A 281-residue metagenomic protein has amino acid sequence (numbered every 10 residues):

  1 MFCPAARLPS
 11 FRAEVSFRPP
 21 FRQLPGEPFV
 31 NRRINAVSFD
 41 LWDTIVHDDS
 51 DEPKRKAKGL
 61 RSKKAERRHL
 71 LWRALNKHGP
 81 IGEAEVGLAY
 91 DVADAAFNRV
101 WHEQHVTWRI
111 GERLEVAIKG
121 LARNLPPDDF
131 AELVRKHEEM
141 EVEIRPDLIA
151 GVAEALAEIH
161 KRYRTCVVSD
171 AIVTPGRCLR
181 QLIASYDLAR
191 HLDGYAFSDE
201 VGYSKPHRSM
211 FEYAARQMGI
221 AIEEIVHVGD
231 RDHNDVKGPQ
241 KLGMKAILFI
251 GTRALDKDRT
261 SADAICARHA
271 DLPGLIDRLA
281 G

Functional and structural regions predicted by a protein language model:
F2-C3, R7-V37, R73, K77-A84 (+3 more regions): Asp-based, Mg2+/Mn2+-dependent phosphohydrolase catalytic module
N31-P53: Asp-based phosphoryl-transfer active-site loop
W42, K63-L71, L75, Y90-D94 (+5 more regions): Hydrophobic alpha-helical core bundles mediating ligand binding, dimerization, or RNAP-core interactions
D49-R99: Conserved phosphoryl-transfer catalytic core
E66-P80, W108-N124, D187: Helix-loop "lid/cap" segments that line or gate small-molecule binding pockets
N76-Y90, K119-V134, R190-L192, E223: Short, surface-exposed acidic
A95-R109: Short, electropositive alpha-helical surface patch
H105-E112, E139-C166: Short, acidic loop-to-helix structural element flanking the phosphoryl-transfer center in phosphate-processing enzymes
